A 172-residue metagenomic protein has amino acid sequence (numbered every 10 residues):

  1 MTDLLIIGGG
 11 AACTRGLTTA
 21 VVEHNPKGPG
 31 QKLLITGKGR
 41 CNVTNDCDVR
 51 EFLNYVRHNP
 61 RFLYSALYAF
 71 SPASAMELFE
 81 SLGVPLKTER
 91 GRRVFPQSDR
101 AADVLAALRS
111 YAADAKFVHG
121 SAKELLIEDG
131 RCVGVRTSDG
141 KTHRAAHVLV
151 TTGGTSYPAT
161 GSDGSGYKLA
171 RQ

Functional and structural regions predicted by a protein language model:
D3-L5, H147: Structural motif
L5-I7, L17-K38: Glycine-rich FAD pyrophosphate-binding loop
I6, G10-A11, G154-S156: Residue-level detector of alpha-helix initiation sites
A11-A12, K27, K123: Conserved Rossmann-like nucleotide-cofactor binding loop
I35, A102-Q172: Predominantly flavin-linked oxidoreductase catalytic cores and closely associated redox partners
K38-T88: Glycine-rich active-site loop/strand segments that organize a redox cofactor
L63-A73, R90-S110, Y157-S162: Short beta-strand to alpha-helix junction loop
